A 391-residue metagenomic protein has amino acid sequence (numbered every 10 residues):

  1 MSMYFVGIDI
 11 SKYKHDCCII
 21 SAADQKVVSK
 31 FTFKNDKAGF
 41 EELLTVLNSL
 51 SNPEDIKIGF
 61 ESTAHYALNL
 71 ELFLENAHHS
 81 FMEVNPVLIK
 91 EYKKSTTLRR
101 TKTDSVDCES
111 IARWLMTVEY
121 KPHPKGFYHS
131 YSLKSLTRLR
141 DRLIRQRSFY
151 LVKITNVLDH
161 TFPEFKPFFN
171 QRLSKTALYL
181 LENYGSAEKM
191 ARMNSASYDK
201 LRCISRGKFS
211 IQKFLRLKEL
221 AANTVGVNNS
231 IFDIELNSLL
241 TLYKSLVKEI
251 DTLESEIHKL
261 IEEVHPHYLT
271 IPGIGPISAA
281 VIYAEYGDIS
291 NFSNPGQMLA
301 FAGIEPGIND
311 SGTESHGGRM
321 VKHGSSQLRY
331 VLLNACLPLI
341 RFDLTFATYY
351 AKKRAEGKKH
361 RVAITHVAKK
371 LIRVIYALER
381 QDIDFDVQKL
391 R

Functional and structural regions predicted by a protein language model:
M1-R391: A detector of single, family-specific signature residues that are central to catalytic or substrate-handling motifs
